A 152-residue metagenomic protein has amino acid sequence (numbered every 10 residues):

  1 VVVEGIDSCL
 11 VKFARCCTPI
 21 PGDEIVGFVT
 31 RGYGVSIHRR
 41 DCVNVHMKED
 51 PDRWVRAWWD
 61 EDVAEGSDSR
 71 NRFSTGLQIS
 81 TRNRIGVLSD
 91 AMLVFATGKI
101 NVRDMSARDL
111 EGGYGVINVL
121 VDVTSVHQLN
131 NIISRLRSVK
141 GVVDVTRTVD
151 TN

Functional and structural regions predicted by a protein language model:
V1-E65: Extended, domain-scale alpha-helical bundle/helix-rich regions
P51-N152: A conserved regulatory-domain signal marking ACT and ACT-like small-molecule sensing domains and adjacent regulatory
